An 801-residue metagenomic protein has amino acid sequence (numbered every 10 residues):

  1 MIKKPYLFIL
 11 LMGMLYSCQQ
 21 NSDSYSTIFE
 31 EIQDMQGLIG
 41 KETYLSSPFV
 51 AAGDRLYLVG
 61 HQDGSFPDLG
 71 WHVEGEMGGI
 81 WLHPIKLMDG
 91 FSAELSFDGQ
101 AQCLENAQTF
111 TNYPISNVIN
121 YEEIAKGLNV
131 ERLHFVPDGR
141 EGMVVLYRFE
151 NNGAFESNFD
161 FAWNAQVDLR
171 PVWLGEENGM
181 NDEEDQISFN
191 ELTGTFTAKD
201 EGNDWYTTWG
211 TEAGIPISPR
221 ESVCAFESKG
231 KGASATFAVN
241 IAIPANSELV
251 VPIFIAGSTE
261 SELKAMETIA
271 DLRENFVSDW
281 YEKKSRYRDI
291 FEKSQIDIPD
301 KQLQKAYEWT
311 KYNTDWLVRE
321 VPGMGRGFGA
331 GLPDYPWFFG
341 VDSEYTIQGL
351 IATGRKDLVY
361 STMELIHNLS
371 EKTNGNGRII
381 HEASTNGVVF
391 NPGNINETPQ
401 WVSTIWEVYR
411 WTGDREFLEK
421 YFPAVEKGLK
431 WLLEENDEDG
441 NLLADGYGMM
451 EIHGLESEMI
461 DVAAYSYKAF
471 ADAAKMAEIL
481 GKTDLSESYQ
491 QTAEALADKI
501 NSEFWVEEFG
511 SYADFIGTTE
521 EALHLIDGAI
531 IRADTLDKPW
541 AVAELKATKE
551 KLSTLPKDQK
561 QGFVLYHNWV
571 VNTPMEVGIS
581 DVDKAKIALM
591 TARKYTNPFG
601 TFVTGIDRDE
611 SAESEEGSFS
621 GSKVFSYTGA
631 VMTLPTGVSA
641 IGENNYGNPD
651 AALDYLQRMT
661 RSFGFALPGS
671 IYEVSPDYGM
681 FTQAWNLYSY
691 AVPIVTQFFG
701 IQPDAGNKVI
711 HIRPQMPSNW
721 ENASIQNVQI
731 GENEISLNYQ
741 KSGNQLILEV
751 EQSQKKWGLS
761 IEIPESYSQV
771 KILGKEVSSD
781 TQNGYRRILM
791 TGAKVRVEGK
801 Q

Functional and structural regions predicted by a protein language model:
M1-D23, Y147: Bacterial Sec-dependent N-terminal signal peptides
C18-P299, F681, I701-Q801: Terminal accessory carbohydrate-recognition/targeting modules of carbohydrate-active enzymes
Q20-V50, Q102, N203, E260-L263 (+6 more regions): Low-complexity, Ser/Thr/Pro/Gly-enriched N-terminal "stalk/linker" regions
V130-F135, R378-E397, E407-W411: Aromatic/His-enriched, Gly/Pro-containing loop or helix-boundary segments that lie immediately adjacent to catalytic
T193, T197-T208, I290-N313, P322 (+5 more regions): Active-site acid/base region of carbohydrate-active enzymes
E320, G325-F328, R378-G393, L443-M459 (+2 more regions): Acidic/His metal-coordination segments adjacent to aromatic residues that form catalytic metal sites in metalloenzymes
P336-V359, E364-E371, P423-E426, K430 (+7 more regions): Active-site core of glycosidic bond-cleaving carbohydrate-active enzymes
Q400-S403, K468: Residue register of alpha-helical TPR repeats
